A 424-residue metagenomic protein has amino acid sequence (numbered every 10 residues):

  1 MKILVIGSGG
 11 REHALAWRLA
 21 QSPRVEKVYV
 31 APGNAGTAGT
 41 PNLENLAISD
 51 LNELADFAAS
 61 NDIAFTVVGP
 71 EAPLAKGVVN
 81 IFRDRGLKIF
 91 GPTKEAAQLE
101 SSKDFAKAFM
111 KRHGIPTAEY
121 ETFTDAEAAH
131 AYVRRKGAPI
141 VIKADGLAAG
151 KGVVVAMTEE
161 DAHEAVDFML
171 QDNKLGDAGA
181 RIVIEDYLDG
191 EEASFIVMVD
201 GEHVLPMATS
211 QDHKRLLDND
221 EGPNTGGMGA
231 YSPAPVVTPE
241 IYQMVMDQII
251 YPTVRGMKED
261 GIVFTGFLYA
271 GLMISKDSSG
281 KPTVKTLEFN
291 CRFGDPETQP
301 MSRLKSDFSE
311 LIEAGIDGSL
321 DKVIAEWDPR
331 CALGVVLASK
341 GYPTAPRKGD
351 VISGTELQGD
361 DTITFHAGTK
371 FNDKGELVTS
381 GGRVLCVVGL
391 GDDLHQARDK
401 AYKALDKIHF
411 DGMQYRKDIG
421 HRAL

Functional and structural regions predicted by a protein language model:
M1-K94: ATP-binding N-terminal substructure of ATP-dependent carboxylate-amine bond-forming enzymes
P92-G152: A conserved helix-loop-beta module that forms one wall/lid of the active-site cleft in ATP-utilizing catalytic domains
G152, A156-T298: Internal nucleotide-binding/catalytic subdomain
N173-G176, K403-K417: Short arginine-rich
A230-P233, R383-G391: Short, well-ordered beta-strand elements within core beta-sheets of diverse protein domains
V245-L268, N290-G359, N372: Active-site "cap" helix and flanking loop/linker of ATP-utilizing ligase/carboxylase catalytic domains
K348-C386: Generic long, charged, amphipathic alpha-helical segments
